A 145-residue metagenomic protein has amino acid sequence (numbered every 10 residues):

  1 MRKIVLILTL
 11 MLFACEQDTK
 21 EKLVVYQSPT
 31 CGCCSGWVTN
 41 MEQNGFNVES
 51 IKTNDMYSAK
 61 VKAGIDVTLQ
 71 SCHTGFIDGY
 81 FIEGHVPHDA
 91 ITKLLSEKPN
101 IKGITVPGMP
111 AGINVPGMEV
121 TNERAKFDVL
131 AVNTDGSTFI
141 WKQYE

Functional and structural regions predicted by a protein language model:
M1-I4: Positively charged n-region of N-terminal signal peptides that target proteins for export
M11-A14: C-terminal motif of bacterial Sec signal peptides marking the signal peptidase cleavage site
E16-D18: Bacterial signal peptide processing site
K20-S28: Short, well-ordered beta-strand elements
S28-N40: Conserved redox-active cysteine motifs that mediate thiol-disulfide chemistry, especially di-cysteine Cys-X(1-2)-Cys
V38-S50, F81: Iron-sulfur (Fe-S) cluster-binding segments and ferredoxin-like electron-carrier domains, especially [2Fe-2S]
T53-V61, G112: Structural microenvironment flanking redox-active thiols in thiol-disulfide oxidoreductases
T68-E145: Thiol/selenol-based redox catalytic cores and closely related redox-interacting motifs
